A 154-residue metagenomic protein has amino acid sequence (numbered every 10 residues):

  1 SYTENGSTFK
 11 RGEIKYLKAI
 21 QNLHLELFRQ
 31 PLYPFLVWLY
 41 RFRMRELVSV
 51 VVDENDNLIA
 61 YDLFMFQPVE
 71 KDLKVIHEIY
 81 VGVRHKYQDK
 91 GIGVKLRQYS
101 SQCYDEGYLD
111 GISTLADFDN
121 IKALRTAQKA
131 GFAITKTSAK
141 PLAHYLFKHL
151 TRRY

Functional and structural regions predicted by a protein language model:
S1, A130-Y154: C-terminal "cap" of GNAT-fold acetyltransferases
S1-Y33, V52: Short amphipathic alpha-helix that is part of the acyltransferase structural core
F9-R11, H24, S49, D62-F64 (+6 more regions): Polar/charged side chains located within well-ordered beta-strands of beta-rich proteins
F28-S49, D53-E54, A60-G82: A conserved beta-strand-loop-helix scaffold within acyl/acetyltransferase catalytic domains
E46, Y108-L109: Short, high-confidence coil segments that cap the C-terminus of an alpha-helix and link into the following beta-strand
I79-D89, A116-D117: A short, internal acetyl-CoA/4′-phosphopantetheine-binding micro-motif in the GNAT/acyltransferase core
V83, D89-Q102, R125, K129: Conserved acetyl-CoA-binding loop-helix of GNAT-fold acetyltransferases
S113-L124: Conserved beta-strand-loop-alpha-helix junction that forms the acyl-donor binding cleft
